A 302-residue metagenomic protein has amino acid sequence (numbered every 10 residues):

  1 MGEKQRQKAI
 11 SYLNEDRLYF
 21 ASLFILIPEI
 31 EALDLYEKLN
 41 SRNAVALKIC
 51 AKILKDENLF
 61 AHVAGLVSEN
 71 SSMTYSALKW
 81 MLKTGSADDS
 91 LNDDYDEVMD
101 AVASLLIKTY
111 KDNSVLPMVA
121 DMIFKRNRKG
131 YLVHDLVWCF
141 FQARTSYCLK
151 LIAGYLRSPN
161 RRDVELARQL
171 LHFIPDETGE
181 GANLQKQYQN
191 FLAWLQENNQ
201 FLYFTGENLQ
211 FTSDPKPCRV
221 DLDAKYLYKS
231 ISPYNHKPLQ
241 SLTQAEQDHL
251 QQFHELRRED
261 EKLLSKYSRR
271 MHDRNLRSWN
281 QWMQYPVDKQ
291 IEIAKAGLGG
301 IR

Functional and structural regions predicted by a protein language model:
M1-D100, R128-V133, Q142-R302: Long, helix-rich interaction regions
G65, L105-I107: Intrinsically disordered, low-complexity boundary segments flanking structured domains
A101-S104, V115-P117, K125-N127, Y131 (+1 more regions): Short N-terminal edge-element motif at the start of the domain
I107-K108, F141: C-terminal helix/turn sub-motif of individual leucine-rich repeats
Y110-K111, R144: Ankyrin-repeat interhelical turn detector
